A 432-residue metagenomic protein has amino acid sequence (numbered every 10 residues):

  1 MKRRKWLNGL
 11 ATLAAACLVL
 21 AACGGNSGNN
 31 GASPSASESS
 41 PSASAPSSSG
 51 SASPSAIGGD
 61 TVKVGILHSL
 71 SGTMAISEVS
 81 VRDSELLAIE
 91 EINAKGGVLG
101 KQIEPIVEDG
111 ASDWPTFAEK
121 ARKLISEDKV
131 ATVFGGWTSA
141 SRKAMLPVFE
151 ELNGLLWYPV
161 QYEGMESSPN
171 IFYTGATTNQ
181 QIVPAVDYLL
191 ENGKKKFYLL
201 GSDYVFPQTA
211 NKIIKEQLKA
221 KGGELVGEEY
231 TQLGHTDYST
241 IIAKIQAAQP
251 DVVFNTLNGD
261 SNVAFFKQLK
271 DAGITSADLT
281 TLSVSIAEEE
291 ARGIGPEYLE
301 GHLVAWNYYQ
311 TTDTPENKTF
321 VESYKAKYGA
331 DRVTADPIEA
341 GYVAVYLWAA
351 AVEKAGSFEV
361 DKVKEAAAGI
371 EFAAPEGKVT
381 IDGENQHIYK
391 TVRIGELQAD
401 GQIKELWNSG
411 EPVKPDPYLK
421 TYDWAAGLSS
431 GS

Functional and structural regions predicted by a protein language model:
L20-S35, P41: Bacterial lipoprotein signal-peptidase II cleavage site
A52, A374-S432: Solvent-exposed, acidic/polar segments of extracytosolic/periplasmic ligand-binding ectodomains
P54-G58, V62-S84, E108-P115, W137-A140 (+4 more regions): Extracytoplasmic "Venus flytrap"
L70, I171-L233, V252, W348: An alpha-beta-alpha
I76-D83, K95-M165, T174, T231-Y238: Beta-alpha junction/loop-to-helix N-cap segments that form part of ligand/metal-binding clefts
L124-G136, W157-P159, Y198-G201, Q249-G259 (+3 more regions): Periplasmic-binding protein-like
N211-A305: Extracellular/periplasmic bilobed ligand-binding domains
L269-Y342, E353-F358, N408-G431: Extracellular/periplasmic periplasmic-binding protein-like sensory domains
